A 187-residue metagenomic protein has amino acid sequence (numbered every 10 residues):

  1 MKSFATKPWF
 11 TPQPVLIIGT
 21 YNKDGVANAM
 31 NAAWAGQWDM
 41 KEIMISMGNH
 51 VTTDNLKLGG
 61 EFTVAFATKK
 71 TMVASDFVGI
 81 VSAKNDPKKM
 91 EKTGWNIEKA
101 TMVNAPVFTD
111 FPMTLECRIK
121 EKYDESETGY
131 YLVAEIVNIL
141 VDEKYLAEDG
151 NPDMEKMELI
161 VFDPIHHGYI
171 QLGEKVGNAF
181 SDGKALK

Functional and structural regions predicted by a protein language model:
M1-K187: Basic, polyanion-binding surface patches
